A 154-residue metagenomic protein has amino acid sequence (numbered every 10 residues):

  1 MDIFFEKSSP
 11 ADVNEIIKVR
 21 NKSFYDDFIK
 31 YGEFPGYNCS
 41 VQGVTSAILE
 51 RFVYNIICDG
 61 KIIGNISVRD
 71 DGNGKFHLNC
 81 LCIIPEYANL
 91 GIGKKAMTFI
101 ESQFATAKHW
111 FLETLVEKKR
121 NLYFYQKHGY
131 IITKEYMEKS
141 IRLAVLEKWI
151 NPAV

Functional and structural regions predicted by a protein language model:
I3-K18: A short beta-loop-alpha structural element at the N-terminal edge of CoA-dependent acyl/N-acetyltransferase catalytic
I17-V44: Conserved GNAT-fold acetyl-CoA-binding loop/helix
G43-N55: A short helix-loop-beta-strand connector motif used in the catalytic cores of GNAT acetyltransferases and, in some
N55, K61-D70, F76-C82: Conserved beta-strand in the GNAT
L81-A88, T114-V116: A short, internal acetyl-CoA/4′-phosphopantetheine-binding micro-motif in the GNAT/acyltransferase core
I83, N89-S102, Y123-K127: Conserved acetyl-CoA-binding loop-helix of GNAT-fold acetyltransferases
M97, Q103-L115: Conserved GNAT acetyl-CoA-binding A-motif
F111-L122, E138-I141: Conserved beta-strand-loop-alpha-helix junction that forms the acyl-donor binding cleft
